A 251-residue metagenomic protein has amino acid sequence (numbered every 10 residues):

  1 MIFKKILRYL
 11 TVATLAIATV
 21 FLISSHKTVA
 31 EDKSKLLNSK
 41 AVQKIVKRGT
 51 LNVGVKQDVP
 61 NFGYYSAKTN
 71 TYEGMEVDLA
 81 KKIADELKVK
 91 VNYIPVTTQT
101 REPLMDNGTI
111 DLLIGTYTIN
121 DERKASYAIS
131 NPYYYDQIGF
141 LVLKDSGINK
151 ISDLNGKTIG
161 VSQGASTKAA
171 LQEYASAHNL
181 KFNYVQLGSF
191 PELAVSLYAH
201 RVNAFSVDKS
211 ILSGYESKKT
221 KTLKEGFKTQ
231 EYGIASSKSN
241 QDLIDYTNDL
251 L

Functional and structural regions predicted by a protein language model:
I2-T28: Sec-dependent N-terminal signal peptides of Gram-positive bacterial secreted proteins and lipoproteins
E31-G115: Extracytoplasmic small-molecule ligand-binding "clamshell" domains of the periplasmic binding protein/Venus flytrap
E31-L36, V77-E86, I148, S152 (+3 more regions): Extended ligand-binding regions for polar small-molecule ligands
V42, G74-E76, K124-Y133, K221-E225 (+1 more regions): A structural signal for short loop-to-beta-strand junctions that line the ligand-binding cleft of periplasmic/secreted
Y65-T69, A80-V89, T167-Q186, S217: Ligand-binding cleft/hinge of the Venus flytrap
K81, D85, K90-D153, T220: Acidic, polar ligand-binding/catalytic clefts
T100-P103, Y117-A125, A170-A175, P191 (+1 more regions): A ligand-binding cleft/hinge motif common to bilobed small-molecule-binding domains
Y135-V142, K209-L251: Periplasmic-binding protein-like
